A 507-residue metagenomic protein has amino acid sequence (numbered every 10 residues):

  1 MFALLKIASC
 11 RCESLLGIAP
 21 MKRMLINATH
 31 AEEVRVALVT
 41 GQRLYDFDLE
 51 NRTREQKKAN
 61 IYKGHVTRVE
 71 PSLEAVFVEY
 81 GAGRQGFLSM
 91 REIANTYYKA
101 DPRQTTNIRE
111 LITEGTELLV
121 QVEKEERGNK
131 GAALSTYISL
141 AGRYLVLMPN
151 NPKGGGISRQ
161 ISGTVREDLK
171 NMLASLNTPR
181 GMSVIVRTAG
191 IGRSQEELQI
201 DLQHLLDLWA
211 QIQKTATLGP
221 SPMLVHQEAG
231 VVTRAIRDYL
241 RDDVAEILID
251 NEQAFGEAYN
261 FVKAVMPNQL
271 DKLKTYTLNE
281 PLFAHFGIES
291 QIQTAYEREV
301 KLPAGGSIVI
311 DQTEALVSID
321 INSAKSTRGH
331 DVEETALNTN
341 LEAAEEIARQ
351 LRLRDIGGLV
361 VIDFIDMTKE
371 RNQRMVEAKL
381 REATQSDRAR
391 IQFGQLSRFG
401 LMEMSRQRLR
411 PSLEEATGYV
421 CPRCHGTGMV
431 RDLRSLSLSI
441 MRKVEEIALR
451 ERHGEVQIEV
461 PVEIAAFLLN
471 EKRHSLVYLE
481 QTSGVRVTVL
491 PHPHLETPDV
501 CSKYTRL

Functional and structural regions predicted by a protein language model:
F2-L507: Single-stranded RNA-binding surfaces
